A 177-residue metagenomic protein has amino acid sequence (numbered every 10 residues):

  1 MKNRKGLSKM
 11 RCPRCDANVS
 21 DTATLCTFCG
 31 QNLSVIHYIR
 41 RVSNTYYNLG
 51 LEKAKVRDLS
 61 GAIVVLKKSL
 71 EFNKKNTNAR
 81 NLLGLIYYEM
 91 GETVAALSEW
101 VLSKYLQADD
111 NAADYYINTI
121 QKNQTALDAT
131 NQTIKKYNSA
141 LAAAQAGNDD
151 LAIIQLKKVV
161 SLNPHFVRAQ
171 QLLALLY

Functional and structural regions predicted by a protein language model:
K2-G6, Q31-T45, I120-K135: TPR-adjacent "capping" and linker segments in tetratricopeptide-repeat scaffold/adaptor proteins
S34, L70-E71, L102-Y105, V160-S161: Conserved structural position within tetratricopeptide repeats
A79, A112-A113, A169: TPR alpha-solenoid repeat register
